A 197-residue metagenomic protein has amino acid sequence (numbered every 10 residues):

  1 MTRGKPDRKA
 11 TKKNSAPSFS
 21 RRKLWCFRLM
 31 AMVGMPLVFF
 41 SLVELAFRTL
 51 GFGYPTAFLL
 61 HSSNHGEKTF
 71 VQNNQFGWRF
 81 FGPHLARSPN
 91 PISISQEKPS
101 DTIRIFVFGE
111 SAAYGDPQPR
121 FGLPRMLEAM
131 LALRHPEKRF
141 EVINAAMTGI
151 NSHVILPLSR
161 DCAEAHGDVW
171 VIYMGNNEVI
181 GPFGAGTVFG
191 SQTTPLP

Functional and structural regions predicted by a protein language model:
M1-L24: N-terminal Lys/Arg-rich, disordered targeting/topogenic segments
L24, P89, V154-P157: Short, conserved clusters of charged catalytic residues that mark active-site and nucleotide-handling motifs
R28-A46: Hydrophobic membrane-insertion alpha-helices, especially the h-region of bacterial N-terminal signal peptides
L50-H135: Membrane/wall-proximal cationic-aromatic binding patches
G53-L60, H153-P197: Interaction-surface signature
R104-V107, E141-A146, V169-M174: Structural recognition of the beta-strand scaffold that forms the well-ordered cores of secreted hydrolase catalytic
G122, M126-H166: A conserved hydrophobic secondary-structure block that centers on an alpha-helix together with its immediately flanking
